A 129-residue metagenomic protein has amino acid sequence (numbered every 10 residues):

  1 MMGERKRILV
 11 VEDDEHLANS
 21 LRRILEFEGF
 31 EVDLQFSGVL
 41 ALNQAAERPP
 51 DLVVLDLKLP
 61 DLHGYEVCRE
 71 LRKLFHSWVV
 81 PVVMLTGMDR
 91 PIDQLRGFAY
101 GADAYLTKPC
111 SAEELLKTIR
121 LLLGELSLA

Functional and structural regions predicted by a protein language model:
N19-F27: Charged docking surfaces used in two-component/phosphorelay signaling
R22, E66, D89-A104, K117: Alpha4 helix (beta4-alpha4-beta5 surface) of REC/receiver domains from two-component response regulators
G29-F36, Q44: Short hydrophobic/Thr-rich beta-strand motif most characteristic of the beta2 strand and flanking loop of CheY-like
S37, H63-E66: Acidic catalytic/metal-coordinating carboxylates
N43, Y65-H76: Short amphipathic alpha-helix used as the core "switch/output" element in two-component signaling
R48-V54, L59: Active-site beta3 strand of CheY-like receiver
C110-R120: C-terminal output helix
